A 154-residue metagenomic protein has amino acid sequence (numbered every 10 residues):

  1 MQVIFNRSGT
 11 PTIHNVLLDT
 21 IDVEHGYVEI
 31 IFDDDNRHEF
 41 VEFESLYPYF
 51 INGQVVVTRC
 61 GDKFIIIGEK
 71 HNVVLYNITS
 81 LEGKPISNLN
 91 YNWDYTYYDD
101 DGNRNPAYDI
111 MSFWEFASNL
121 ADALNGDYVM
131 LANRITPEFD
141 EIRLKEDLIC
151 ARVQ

Functional and structural regions predicted by a protein language model:
M1-G9, V56-T58: A short beta-strand micro-motif
Q2, Y27, G53-V55, L75: Exposed beta-strand and adjacent loop surfaces of beta-rich binding modules that mediate intermolecular recognition
V3, P11-I13, V28-I30, R37-E42 (+3 more regions): Short linear proline/tyrosine/threonine-rich motifs used for host-factor recruitment and membrane trafficking/assembly
R7, L17-F40, E69-D99: Basic/aromatic-rich interaction segments and small domains that mediate binding to polyanionic partners
N36-P48, G83-Q154: Intrinsically disordered, low-complexity, charged/polar segments
C60-N72: Short, solvent-exposed loop/hinge segments that bridge or flank secondary-structure elements
